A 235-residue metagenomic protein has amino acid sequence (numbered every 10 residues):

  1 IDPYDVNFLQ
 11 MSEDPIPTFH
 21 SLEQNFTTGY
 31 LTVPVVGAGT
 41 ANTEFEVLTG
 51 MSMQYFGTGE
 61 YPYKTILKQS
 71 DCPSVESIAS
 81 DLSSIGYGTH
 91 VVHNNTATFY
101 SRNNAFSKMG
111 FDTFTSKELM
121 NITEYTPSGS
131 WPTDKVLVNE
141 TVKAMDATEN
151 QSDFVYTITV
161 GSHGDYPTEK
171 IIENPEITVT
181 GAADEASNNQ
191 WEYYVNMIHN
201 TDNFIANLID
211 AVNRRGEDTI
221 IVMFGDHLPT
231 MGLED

Functional and structural regions predicted by a protein language model:
I1-D235: Solvent-exposed soluble domains appended to multi-pass membrane proteins
